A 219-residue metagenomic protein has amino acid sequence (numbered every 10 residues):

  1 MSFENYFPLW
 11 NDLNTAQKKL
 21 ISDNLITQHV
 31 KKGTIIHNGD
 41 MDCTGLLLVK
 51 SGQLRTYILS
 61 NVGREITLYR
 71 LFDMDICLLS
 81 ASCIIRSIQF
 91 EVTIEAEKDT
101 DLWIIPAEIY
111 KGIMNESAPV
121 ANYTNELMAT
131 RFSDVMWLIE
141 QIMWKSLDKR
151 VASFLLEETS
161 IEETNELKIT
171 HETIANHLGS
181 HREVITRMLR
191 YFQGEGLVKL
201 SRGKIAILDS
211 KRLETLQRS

Functional and structural regions predicted by a protein language model:
M1-K31, L71, I76, A81-I85: Cyclic nucleotide-binding regulatory module and flanking cytosolic helices
G33, T44-Y57, F72-M74: Glycine- and acidic-residue-biased ligand/ion/polar-headgroup-sensing regions
I36-M41: Short phosphate-coordinating micro-motif centered on Lys-Gly-acidic
N61-L68: Short alpha-helix-to-loop micro-motif enriched in aromatics/charged/Gly
Y69-N125: Cyclic-nucleotide recognition modules
E97-K98, N115-S180: Polybasic "coupling" helices that flank or enter modular domains
L147, L156-S219: Phosphate-/nucleic-acid-contacting segments
